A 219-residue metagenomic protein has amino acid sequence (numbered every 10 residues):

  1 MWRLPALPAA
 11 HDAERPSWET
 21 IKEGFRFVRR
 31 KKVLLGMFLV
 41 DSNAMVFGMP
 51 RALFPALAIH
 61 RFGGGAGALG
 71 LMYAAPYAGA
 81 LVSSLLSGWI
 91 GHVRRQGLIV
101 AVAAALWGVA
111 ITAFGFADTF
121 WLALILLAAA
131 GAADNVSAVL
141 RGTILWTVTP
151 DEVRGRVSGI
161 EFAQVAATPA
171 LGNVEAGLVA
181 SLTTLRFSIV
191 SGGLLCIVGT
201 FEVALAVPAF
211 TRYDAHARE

Functional and structural regions predicted by a protein language model:
M1-A9, E202-V207: C-terminal membrane-cytosol helix-exit motif in multi-pass small-molecule transporters
L4-L39: Juxtamembrane intracellular "pre-TM" segments in multi-pass secondary transporters
D12, F47, S158: A short local structural element in Rossmann-fold oxidoreductases
E14, A44, V165-A166: A generic secondary-structure micro-motif detector that highlights 1-2 residue hydrophobic/ambivalent hotspots embedded
K22, R29-K32, M37, F54-E219: C-terminal transmembrane bundle of multi-pass solute transporters/carriers
L39-M45: Hydrophobic alpha-helical transmembrane segments of multi-pass membrane transport/permease proteins
P50-A52: Extracytoplasmic gate region of multi-pass secondary transporters
